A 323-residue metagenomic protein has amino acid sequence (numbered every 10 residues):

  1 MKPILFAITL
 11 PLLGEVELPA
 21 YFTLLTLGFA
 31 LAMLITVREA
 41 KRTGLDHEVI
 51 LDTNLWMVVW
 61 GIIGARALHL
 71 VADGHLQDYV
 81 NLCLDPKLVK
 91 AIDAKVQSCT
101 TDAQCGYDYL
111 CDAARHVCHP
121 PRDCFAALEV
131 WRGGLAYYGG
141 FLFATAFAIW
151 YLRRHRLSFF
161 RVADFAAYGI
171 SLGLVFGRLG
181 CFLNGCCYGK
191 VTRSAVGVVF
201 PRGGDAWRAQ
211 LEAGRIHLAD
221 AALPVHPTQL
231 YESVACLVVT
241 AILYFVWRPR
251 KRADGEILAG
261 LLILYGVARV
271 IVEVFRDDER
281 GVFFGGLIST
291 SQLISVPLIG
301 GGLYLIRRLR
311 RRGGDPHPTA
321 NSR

Functional and structural regions predicted by a protein language model:
M1-R323: A feature for loop-to-transmembrane-helix boundaries and adjacent hydrophobic helices in multi-pass integral membrane
